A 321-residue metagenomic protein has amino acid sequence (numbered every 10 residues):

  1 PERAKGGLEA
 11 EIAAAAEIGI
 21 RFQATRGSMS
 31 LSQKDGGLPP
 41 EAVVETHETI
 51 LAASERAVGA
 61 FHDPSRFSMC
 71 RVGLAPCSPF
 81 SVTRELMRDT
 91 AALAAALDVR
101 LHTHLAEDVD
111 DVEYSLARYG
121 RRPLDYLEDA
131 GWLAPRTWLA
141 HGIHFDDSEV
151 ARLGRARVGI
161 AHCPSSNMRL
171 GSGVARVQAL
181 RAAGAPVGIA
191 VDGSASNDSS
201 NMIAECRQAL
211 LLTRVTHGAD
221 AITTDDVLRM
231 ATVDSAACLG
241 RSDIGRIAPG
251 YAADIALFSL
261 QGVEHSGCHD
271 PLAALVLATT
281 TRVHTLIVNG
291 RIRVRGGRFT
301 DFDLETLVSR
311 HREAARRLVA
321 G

Functional and structural regions predicted by a protein language model:
E2-G142: Metal-coordinating catalytic core of metallo-dependent amide/deamination hydrolases
A15, L74, H104, L139 (+9 more regions): Divalent metal-coordination and catalytic microenvironments
G19-R21, A91-R100, W132-P135, R152-A161 (+2 more regions): Glycine-enriched alpha-helix->loop->beta-strand junction motifs that scaffold or abut catalytic
K34, V109-R121, D147-G154, G171-L180 (+2 more regions): Histidine/acidic-residue-rich catalytic or RNA/ligand-binding cores of hydrolases and nuclease-related proteins
E107, P164-M168, G193-A195: Short, acidic/turn-prone active-site loops that include or flank metal/cofactor- and phosphate-binding residues
D129-R136, Q178-G262, V276-T280: His/Asp/Glu-enriched, well-ordered alpha-helical/loop segment that forms or immediately abuts the divalent-metal
T137-F145, C163-R169: Catalytic beta/alpha-barrel core
R229-G321: Active-site microenvironment of metallo-dependent hydrolases
